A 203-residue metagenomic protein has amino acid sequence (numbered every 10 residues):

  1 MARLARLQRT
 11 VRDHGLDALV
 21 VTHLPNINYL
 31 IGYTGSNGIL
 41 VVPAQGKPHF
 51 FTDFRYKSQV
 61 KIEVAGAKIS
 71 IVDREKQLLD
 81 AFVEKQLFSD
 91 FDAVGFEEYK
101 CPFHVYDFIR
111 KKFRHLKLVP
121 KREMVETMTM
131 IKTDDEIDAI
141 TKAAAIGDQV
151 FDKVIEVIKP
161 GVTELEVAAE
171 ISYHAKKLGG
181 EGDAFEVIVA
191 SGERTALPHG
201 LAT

Functional and structural regions predicted by a protein language model:
M1-H49, E84-D90, K111, H115-K117 (+2 more regions): Terminal domain-start leader segments
A2-L4, Q77-D183, R194: Flexible, acidic/His-enriched mid-domain "rim/lid" segments that flank
V21-T22, S70-R74, V119-E123, F185: Conserved beta-strand termini and adjacent loop/short-helix elements that scaffold enzyme active sites in alpha/beta
T22-L24, T52-F54, D73, F96-C101: Structural motif
L30, Q59-V60, H104, L197-G200: Short helix/loop capping segments that flank catalytic or ligand/cofactor-binding pockets
G32-Y33, I62-E63, Y106-I109: Short amphipathic alpha-helical segments
T52-D80: Compact, glycine/acidic-enriched structural inserts
G182-T203: Acidic, glycine-rich loop-and-beta core segments that form the ion-binding/anion-interacting portion of active sites
